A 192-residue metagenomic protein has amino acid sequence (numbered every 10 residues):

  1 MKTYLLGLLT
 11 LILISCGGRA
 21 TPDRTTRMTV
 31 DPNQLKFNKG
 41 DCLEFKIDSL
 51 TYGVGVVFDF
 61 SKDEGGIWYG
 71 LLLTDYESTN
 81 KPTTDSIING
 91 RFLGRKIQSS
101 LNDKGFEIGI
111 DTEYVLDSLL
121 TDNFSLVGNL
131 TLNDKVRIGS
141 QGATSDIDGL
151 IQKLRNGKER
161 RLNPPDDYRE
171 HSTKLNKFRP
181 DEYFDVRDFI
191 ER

Functional and structural regions predicted by a protein language model:
K2-L8: Sec-dependent signal peptide recognition, specifically the positively charged N-region followed immediately by
L5, S78-N80, T84, R161 (+1 more regions): Intrinsically disordered, low-complexity segments enriched in glycine/proline and serine/threonine
I14-S15: C-terminal motif of bacterial Sec signal peptides marking the signal peptidase cleavage site
R19-G65: Short N-terminal edge-element motif at the start of the domain
L50-Y52, K62-D63, S78, V115 (+1 more regions): Generic "edge-of-domain/loop-turn" microfeature
G65-G90: Short solvent-exposed strand/turn elements
I88-R192: Beta-strand-rich cores of mature extracytoplasmic or soluble domains
